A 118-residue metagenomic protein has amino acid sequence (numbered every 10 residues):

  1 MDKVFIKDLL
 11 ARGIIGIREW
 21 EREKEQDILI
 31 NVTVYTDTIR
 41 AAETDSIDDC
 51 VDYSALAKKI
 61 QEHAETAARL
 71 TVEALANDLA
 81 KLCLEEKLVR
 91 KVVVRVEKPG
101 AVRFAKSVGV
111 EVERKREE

Functional and structural regions predicted by a protein language model:
M1-E118: N-terminal, polar/charged subdomain of small-to-medium soluble alpha/beta proteins
